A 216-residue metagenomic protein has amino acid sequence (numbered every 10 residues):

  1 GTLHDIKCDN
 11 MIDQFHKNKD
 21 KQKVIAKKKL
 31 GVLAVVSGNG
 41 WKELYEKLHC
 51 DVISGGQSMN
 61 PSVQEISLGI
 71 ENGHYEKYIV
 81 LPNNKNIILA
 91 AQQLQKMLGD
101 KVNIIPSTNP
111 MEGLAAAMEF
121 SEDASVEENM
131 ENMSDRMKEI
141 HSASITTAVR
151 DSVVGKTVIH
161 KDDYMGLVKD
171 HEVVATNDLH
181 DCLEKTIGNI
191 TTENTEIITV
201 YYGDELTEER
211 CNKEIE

Functional and structural regions predicted by a protein language model:
G1-E216: N-terminal loops that bind phosphate or other acidic moieties and the adjacent beta-alpha structural core
